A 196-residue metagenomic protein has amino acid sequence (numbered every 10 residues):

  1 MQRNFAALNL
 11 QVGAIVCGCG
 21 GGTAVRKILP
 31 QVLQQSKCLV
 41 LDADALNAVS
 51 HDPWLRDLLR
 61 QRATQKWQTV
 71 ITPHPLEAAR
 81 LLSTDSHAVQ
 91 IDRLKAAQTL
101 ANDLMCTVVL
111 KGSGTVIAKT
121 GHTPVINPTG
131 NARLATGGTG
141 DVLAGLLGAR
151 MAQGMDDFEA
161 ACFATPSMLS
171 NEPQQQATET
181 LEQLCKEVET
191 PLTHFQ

Functional and structural regions predicted by a protein language model:
M1-T129, P191: Glycine-rich phosphate/dinucleotide-binding loop and adjoining beta-alpha-beta core of small-molecule
C38, H87, D141, A152-Q153 (+2 more regions): Short, well-ordered loop/turn and helix-capping segments at boundaries between secondary-structure elements and domains
R80, T136-S167: Short, small-residue alpha-helix embedded
R80, V116-K119, L143, L169-Q175: Short active-site-adjacent structural elements
T84-R93, G154-A160, Q176-E182: Short, charged, surface-exposed loops that flank catalytic or proteolytic processing sites
A132-L134: Glycine-rich phosphate/pyrophosphate-binding beta-alpha loops
L169-Q196: Charged C-terminal helix
